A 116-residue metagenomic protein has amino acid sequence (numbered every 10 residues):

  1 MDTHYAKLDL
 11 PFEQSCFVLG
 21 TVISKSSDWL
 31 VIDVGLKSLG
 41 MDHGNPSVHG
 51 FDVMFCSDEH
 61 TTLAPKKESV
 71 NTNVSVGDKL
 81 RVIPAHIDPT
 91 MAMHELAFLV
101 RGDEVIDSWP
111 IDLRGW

Functional and structural regions predicted by a protein language model:
M1-W116: Active-site anion/phosphate-binding pocket segments in diverse small-molecule metabolic enzymes
